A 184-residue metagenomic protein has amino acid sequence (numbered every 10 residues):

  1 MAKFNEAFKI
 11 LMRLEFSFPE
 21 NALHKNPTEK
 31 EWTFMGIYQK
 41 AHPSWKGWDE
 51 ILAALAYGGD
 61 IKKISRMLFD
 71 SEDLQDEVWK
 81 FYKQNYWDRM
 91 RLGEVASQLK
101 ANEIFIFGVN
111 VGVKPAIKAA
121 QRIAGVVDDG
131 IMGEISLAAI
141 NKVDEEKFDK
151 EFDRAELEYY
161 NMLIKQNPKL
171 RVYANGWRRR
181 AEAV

Functional and structural regions predicted by a protein language model:
M1-V184: Cell-wall polysaccharide-cleaving catalytic domain and substrate-binding groove, primarily in peptidoglycan/chitin
